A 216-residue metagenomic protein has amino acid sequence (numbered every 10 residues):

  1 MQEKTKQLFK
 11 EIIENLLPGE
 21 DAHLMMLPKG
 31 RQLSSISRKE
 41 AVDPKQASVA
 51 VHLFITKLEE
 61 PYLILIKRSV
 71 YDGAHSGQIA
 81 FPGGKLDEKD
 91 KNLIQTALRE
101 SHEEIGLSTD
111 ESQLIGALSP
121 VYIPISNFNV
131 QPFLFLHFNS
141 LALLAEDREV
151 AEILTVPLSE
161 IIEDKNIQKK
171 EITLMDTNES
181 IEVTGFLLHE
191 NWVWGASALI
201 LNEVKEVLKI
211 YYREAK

Functional and structural regions predicted by a protein language model:
M1-A80, K85-E103, L107-I115, Y122-Q131 (+2 more regions): N-terminal leader/linker segments that precede catalytic domains of diphosphate-processing enzymes
A145-L174, N178-L187: NUDIX/MutT-family hydrolases
